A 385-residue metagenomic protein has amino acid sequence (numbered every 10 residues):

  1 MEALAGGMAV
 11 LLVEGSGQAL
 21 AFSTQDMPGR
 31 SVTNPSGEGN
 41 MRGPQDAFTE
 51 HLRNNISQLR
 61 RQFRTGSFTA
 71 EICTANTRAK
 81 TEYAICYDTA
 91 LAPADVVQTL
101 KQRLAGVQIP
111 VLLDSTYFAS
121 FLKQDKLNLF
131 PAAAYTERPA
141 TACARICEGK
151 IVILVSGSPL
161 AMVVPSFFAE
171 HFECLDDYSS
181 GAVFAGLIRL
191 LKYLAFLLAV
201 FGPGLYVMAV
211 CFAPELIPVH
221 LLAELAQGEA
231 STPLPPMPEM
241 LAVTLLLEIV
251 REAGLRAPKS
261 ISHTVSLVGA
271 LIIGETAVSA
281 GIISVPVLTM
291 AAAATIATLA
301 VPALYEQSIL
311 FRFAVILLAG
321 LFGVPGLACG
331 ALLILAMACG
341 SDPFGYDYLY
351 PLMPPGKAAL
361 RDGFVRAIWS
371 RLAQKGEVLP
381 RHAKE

Functional and structural regions predicted by a protein language model:
M1-E239, F344-V378, H382-E385: Cytosolic regulatory modules rich in charged/polar residues
N76, Y117, F121, P159 (+10 more regions): Flexible domain-boundary/linker segments
A195-P214, E229-F311, V315-G320: Transmembrane alpha-helix detector for multi-pass membrane proteins
V285-V287, A292-E385: Hydrophobic alpha-helical transmembrane segments of membrane transport and translocation systems, primarily multi-pass
